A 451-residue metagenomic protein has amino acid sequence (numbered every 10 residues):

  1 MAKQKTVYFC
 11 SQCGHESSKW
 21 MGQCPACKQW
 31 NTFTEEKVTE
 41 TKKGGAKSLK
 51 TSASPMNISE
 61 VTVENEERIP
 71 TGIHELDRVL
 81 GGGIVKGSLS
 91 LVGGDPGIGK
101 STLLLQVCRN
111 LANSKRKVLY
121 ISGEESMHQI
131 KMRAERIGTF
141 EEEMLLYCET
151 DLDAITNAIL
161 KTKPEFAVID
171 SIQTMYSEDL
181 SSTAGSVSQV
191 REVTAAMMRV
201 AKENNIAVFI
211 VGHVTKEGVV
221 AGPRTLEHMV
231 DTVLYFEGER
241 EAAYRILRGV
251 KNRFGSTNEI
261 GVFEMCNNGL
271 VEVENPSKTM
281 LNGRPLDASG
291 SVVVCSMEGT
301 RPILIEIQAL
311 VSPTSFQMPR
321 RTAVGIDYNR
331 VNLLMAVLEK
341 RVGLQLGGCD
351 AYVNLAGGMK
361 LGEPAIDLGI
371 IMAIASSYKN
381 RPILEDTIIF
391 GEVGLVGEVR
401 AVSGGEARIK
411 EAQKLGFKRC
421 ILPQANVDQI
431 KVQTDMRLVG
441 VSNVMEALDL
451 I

Functional and structural regions predicted by a protein language model:
A2-Q12, E16-R78, V85-G93, I98-R109 (+7 more regions): Peripheral, non-AAA+ core regions of ATP-driven protein-machinery
V118-S122: Conserved RecA-like ASCE P-loop NTPase motor core of nucleic-acid helicases/translocases
G123-Q129: Conserved Walker A/P-loop ATP-binding site and its immediately adjacent core in helicase/helicase-like ATPase domains
